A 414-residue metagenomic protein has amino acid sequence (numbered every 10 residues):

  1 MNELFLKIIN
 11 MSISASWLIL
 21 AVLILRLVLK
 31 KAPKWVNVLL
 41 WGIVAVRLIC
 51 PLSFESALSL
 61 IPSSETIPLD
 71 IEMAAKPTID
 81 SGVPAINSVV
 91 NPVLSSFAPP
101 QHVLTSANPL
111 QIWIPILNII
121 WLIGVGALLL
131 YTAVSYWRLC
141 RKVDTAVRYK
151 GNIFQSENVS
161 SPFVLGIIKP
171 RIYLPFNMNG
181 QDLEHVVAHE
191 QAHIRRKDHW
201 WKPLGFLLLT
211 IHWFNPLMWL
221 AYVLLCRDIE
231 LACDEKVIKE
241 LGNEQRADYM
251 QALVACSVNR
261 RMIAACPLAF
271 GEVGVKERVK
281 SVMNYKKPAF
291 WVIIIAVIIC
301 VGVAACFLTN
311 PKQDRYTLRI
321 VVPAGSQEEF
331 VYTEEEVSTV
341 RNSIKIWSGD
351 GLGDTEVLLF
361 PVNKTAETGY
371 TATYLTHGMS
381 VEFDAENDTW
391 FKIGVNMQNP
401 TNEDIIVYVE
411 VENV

Functional and structural regions predicted by a protein language model:
M1-L130, V134, I167, V275 (+1 more regions): Hydrophobic membrane-embedded segments
I43-L48, T145-P162, L231-K239: Membrane-cytosol interface motif
L48-C50, K287-P311: Internal/C-terminal transmembrane anchor helices
N158-Q181: Active-site scaffold of zinc-dependent metalloenzymes
E184-D198, G205, E230-D234: Active-site recognition of the HExxH zinc-binding catalytic motif
R195-R196, L220-E277: Short helix/loop segments within enzyme catalytic domains that coordinate or immediately flank catalytic cofactors
I346-G349, F383-N387, V395-T401: Asparagine-centered strand-capping/turn motif at beta-strand->loop junctions
G353-V357, T401-N413: Edge beta-strands of jelly-roll/beta-sandwich modules across compartments, strongly enriched in secreted/luminal
